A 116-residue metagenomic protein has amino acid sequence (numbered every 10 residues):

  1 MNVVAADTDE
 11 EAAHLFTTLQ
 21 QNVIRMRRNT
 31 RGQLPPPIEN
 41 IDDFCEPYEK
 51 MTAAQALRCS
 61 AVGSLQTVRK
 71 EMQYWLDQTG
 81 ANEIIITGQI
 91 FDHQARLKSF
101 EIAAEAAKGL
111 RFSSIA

Functional and structural regions predicted by a protein language model:
M1-G80, K108-I115: An alpha-helical appendage that flanks or caps ligand/catalytic pockets
V4, F91-D92: Glycine-/small-residue-rich active-site loops that bind phosphorylated ligands and cofactors
E83-I85: Structural preference for beta-strand elements that scaffold enzyme active sites
H93-A116: C-terminal helical cap(s) of enzyme catalytic domains, especially alpha/beta-barrels
